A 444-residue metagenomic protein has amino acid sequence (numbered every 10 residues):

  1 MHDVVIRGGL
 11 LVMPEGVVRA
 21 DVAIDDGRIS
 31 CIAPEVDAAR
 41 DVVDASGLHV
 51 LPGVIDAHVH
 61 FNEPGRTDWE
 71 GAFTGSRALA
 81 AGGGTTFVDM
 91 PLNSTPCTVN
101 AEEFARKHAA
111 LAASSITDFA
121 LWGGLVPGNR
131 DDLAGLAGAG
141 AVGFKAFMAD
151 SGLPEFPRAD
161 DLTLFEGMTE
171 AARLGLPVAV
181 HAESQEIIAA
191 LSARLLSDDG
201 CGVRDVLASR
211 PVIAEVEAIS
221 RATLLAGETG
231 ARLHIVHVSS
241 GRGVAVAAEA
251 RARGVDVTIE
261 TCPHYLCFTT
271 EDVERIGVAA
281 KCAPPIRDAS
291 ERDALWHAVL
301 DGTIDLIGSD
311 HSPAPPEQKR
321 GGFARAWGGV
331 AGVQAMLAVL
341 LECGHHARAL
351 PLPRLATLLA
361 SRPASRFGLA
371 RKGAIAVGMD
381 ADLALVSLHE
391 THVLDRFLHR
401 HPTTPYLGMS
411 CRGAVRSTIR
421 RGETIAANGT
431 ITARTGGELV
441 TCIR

Functional and structural regions predicted by a protein language model:
M1-G53, T432: Histidine-rich, glycine-flanked metal-binding segment
G9, G27, G47, H58 (+15 more regions): Divalent metal-coordination and catalytic microenvironments
A45-S114: Metal-associated gating/positioning segment near the N- to mid-region
P64, M90-I116, W122-N129, A146-P154 (+1 more regions): Active-site loop-to-helix "anion-binding N-cap" substructures in soluble metabolic enzymes
A101-T117, L164-V180, A335: Alpha-helix-loop-beta-strand connector modules within alpha/beta enzyme cores
D131-A146, S151-I307: Histidine/acidic residue-rich metal-binding segments in metalloenzymes
V203-R232, A279, L300, D305-I307 (+1 more regions): His/Asp/Glu-enriched, well-ordered alpha-helical/loop segment that forms or immediately abuts the divalent-metal
G322, V377-T441: C-terminal cap of metal-dependent C-N hydrolases
